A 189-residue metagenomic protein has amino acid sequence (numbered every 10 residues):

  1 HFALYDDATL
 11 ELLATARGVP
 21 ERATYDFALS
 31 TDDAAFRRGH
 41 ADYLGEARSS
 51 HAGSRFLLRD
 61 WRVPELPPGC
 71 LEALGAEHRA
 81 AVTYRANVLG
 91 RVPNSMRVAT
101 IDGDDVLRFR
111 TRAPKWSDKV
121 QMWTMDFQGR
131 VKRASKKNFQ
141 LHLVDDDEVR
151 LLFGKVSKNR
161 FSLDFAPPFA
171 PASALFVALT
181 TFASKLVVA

Functional and structural regions predicted by a protein language model:
H1-A189: Cationic, beta-structured binding surfaces that engage anionic biopolymers and membranes
